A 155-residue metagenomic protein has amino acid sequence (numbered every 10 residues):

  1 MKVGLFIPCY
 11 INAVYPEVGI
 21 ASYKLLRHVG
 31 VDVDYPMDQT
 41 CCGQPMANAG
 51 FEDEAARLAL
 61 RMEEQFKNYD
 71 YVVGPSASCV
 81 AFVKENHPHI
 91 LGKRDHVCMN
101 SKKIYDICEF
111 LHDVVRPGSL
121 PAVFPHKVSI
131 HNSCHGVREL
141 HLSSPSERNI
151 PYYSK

Functional and structural regions predicted by a protein language model:
M1-K155: Iron-sulfur cluster-binding electron-transfer modules in prokaryotic oxidoreductases
